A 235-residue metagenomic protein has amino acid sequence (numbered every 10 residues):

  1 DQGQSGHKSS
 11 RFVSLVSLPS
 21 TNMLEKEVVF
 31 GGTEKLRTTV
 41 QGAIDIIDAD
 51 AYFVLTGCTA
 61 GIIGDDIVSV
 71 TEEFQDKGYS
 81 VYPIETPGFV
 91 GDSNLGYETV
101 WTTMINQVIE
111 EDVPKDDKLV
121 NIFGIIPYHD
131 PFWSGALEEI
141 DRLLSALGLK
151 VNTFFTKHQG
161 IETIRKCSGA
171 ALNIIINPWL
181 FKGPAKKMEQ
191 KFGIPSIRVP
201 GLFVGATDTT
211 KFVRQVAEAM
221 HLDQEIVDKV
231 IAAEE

Functional and structural regions predicted by a protein language model:
D1-E235: An N-terminal assembly and electron-transfer interface module characteristic of large anaerobic redox and radical
